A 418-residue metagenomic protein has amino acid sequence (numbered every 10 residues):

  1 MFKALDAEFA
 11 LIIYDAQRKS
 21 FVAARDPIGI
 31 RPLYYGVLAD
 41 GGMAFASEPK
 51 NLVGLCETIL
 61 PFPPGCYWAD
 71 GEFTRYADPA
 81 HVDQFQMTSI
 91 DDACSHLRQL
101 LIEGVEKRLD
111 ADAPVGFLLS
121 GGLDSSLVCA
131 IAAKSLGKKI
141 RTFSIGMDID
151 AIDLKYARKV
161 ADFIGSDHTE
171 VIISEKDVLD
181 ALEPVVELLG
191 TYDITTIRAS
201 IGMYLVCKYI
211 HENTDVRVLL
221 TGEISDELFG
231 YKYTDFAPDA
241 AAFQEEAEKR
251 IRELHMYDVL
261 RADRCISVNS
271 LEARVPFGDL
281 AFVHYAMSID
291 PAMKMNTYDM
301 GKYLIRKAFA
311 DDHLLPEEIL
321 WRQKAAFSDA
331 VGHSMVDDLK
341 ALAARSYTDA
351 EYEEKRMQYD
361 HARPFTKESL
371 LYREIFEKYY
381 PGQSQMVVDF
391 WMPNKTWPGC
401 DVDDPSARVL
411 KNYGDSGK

Functional and structural regions predicted by a protein language model:
M1-R75, L127-C129, L219: Conserved catalytic micro-motifs used in adenylation/nucleotidyl-transfer and phosphoryl/amide- and methyl-transfer
A16-V22, P27-L33, V37-A39, V82-H313 (+2 more regions): ATP-dependent adenylate-handling active sites, centered on carboxylate activation for C-N bond formation
L60-P61, L315-Q323: A short alpha-helix-loop-beta-strand transition element characteristic of N-terminal alpha/beta dinucleotide-binding
G71-R75, H313-I319: Proline-centered turn/helix-capping motifs that create local helix->coil transitions or kinks
T74-D83: Acyl/amide activation-and-transfer machinery of modular secondary-metabolite enzymes
S346-A350: Surface/interface-facing alpha-helical segments and adjacent flexible terminal/loop regions used for partner/assembly
